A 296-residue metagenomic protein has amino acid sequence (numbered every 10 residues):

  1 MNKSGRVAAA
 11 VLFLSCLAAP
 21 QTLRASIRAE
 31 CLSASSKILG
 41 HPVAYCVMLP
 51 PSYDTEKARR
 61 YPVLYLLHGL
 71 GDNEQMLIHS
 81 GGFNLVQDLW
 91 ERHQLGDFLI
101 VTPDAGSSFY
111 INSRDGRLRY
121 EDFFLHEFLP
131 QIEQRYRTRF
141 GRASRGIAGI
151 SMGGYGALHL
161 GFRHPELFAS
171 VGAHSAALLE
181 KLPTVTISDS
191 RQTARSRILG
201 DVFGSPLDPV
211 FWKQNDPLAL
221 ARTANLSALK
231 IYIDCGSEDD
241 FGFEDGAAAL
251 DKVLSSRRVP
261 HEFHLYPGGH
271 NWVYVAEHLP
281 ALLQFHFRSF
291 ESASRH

Functional and structural regions predicted by a protein language model:
M1-A9: Bacterial N-terminal signal peptides that target proteins for export
A9-A18: Bacterial N-terminal signal peptides
L23-H296: Non-catalytic cap/lid and distal C-terminal segments of serine-dependent acyl enzymes
